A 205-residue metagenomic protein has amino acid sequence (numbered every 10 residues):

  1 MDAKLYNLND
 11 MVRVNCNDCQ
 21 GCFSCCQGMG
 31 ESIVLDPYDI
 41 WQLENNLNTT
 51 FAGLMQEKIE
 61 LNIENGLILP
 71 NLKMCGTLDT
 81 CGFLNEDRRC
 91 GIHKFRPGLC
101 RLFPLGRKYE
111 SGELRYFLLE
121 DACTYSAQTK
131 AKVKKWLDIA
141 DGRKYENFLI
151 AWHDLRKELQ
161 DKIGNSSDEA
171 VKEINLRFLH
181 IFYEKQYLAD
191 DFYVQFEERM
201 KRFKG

Functional and structural regions predicted by a protein language model:
M1-G205: Short loop/turn segments that flank or connect secondary-structure elements
